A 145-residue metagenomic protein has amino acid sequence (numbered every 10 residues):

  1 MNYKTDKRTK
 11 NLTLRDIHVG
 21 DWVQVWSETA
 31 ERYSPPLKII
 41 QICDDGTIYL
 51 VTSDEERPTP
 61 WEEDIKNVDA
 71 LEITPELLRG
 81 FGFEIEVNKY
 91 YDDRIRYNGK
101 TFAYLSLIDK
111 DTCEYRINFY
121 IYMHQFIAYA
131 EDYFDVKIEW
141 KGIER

Functional and structural regions predicted by a protein language model:
M1-H18: Mixed-charge, Lys/Arg-rich low-complexity intrinsically disordered regions
D21-W22, T29-Y49: Short beta-strand-centered aromatic/proline hotspots
W22-Q24, R94: Residue-level detector of beta-strand face positions
W26-E28, I108: A generic structural motif
Q41-E63, E84-H124: Acidic, low-complexity, intrinsically disordered interaction modules
E55-E84, M123, I127-A128, D132-V136 (+1 more regions): Intrinsically disordered, low-complexity, charged/polar segments
